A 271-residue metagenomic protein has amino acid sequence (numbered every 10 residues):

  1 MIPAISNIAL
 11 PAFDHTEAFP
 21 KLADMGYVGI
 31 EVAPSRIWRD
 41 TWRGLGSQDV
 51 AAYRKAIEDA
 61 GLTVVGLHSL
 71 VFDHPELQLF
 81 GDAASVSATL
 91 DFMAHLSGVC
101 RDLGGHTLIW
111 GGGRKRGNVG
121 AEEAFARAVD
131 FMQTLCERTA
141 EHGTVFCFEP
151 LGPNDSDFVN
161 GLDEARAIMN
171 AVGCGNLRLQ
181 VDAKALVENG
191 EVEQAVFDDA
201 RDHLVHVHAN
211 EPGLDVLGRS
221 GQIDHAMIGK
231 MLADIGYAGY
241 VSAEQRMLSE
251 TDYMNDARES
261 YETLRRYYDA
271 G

Functional and structural regions predicted by a protein language model:
M1-A4, A9-G26, A51, E58 (+4 more regions): Histidine-acidic metal/acid-base catalytic patches
M1-A4, V65-L79, G112-R116: N-terminal small/glycine-rich loop or linker at the start of catalytic domains across soluble metabolic enzymes
T16-E17, E76-R178, E188, N255: Active-site acidic/histidine proton-transfer and metal-coordination neighborhood in alpha/beta enzyme cores
L22-M25, G29-R36: Basic, amphipathic N-terminal segments that precede the first structured/catalytic domain
Y27, A60-S69, S97-W110: Short coil-to-beta-strand
A33-I57, G112, R116: Glycine-rich, proline-tolerant flexible connector loops at the mouths of alpha/beta enzymes
S35, F72, G113, P212 (+1 more regions): Flexible loop residues that form catalytic and substrate-binding hotspots at small-molecule/glycan-binding clefts
